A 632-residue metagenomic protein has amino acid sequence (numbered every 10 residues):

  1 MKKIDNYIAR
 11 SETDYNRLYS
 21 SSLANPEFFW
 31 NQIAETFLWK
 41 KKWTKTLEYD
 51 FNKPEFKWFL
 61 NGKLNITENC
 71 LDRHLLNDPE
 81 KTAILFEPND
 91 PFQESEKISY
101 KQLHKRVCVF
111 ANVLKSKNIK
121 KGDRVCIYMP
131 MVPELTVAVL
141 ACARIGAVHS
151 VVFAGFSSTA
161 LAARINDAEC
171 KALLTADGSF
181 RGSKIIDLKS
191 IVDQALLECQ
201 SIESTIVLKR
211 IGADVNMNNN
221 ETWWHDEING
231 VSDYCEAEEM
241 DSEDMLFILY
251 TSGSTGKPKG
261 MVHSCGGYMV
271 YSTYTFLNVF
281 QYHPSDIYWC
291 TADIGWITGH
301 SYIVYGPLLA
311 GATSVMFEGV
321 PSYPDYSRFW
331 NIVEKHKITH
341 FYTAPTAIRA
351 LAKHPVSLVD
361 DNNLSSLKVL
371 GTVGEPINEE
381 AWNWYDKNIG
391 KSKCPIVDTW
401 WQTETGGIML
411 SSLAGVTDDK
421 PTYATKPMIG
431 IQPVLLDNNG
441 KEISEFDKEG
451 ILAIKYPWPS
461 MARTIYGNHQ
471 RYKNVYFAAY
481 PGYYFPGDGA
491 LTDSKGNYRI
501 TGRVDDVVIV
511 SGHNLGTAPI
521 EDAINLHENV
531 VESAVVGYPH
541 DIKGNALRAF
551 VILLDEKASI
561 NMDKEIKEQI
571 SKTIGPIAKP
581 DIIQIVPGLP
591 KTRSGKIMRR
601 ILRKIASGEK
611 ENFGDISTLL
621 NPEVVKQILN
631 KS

Functional and structural regions predicted by a protein language model:
T67, I84-L140, S157-A162, N216 (+2 more regions): Conserved AMP-binding/adenylate-forming core of the ANL superfamily
E80-T82, T205-V207, N218-Y250, K257 (+2 more regions): Conserved pre-ATP/AMP-binding loop-to-beta segment of ANL
V152-G178, V192, E334, F341 (+9 more regions): AMP-binding/adenylate-forming catalytic core of the ANL superfamily
V207-K209, I542, K572-I597, E611-K631: AMP-binding/adenylate-forming catalytic domain of the ANL superfamily
M269-I287, I297-T339, K353-S357: Conserved AMP-binding/adenylation subdomain of ANL enzymes
Y305, L309-A312, T339-T343, A352-P421 (+1 more regions): Gly/Ser/Thr-rich phosphate-binding loop
K426-G430, K441-Y476, L515-T517, K610: Conserved ATP/PPi-binding loop(s) of AMP-dependent carboxylate-activating enzymes
V434-Y456, S494-K495, K557-D563, M598: Conserved beta-loop-beta connector loops within the AMP-binding
